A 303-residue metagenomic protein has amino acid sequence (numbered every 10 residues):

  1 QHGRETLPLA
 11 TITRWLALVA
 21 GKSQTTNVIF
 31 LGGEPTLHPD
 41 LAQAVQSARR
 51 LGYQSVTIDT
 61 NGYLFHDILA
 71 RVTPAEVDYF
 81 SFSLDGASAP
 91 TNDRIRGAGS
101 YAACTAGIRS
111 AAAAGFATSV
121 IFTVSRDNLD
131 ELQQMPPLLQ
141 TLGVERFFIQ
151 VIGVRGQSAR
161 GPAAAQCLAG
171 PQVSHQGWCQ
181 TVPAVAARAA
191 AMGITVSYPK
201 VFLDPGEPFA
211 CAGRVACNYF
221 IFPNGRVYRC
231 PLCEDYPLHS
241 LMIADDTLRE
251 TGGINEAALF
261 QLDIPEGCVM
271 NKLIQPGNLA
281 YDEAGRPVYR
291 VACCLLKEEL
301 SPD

Functional and structural regions predicted by a protein language model:
Q1-R71, A75-E76, D303: Conserved alpha-helical substructure of the radical SAM core
H2, A75-Y79, S83-D85, P90-A210 (+4 more regions): Radical SAM enzyme [4Fe-4S]-AdoMet core and its adjacent flexible, acidic and glycine-rich loops/tails across
L31, D59, S83, Q150 (+1 more regions): Conserved residues at the C-terminal ends of beta-strands
E34, L64, G86, G153 (+1 more regions): Flexible, active-site-proximal loop/turn residues at the rims of small-molecule/cofactor binding pockets and catalytic
L69, R96, P231: Short, flexible helix/strand-to-coil boundary loops that buttress conserved ligand/catalytic motifs in alpha/beta
P208, R226-V227, P231-D303: Flexible mid-to-C-terminal extensions adjoining Fe-S/redox cofactors in radical SAM and related proteins
